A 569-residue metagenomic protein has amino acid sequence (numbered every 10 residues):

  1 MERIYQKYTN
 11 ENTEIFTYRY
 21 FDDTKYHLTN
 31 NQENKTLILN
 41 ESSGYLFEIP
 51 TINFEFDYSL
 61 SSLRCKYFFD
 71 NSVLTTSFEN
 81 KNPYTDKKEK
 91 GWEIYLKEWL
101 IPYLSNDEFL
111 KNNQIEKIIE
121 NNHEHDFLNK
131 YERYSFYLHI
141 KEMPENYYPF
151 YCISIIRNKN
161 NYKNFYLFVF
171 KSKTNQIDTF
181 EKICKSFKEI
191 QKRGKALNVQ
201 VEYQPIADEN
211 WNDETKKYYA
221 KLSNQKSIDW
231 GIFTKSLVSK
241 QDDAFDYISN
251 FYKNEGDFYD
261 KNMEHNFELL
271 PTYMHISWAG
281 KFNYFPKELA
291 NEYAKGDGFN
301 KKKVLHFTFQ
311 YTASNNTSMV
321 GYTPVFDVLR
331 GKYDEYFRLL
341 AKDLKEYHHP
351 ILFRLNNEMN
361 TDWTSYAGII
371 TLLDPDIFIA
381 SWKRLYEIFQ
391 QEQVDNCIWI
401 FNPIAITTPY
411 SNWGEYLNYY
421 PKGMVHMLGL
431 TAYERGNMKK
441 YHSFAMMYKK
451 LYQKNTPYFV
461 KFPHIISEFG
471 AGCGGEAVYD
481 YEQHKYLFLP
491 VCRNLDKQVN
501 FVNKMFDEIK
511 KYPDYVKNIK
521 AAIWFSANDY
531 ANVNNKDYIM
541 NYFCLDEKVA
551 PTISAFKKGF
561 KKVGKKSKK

Functional and structural regions predicted by a protein language model:
M1-S72, Y162, Y166-E202: N-terminal targeting sequences that direct proteins away from the cytosol to non-cytosolic compartments
I52-K159, F165: Conserved polar/disulfide-associated segments of primarily extracytoplasmic proteins
L197-K253, P463-K569: Substrate-binding cleft of secreted/luminal carbohydrate-active enzymes
I248-Y259, Y284-K295, F337-L340, A405-Y420 (+2 more regions): Alpha-helical scaffolding within the catalytic cores of extracellular/periplasmic polymer-degrading hydrolases
W278-I398, P490-R493: Substrate-binding cleft of extracellular glycoside hydrolase catalytic domains
N283-Q310, G423-M427, Y433-Y479: Glycoside hydrolase catalytic-domain groove-lining segments
W382-W413, K461-G475, I519-A527: Aromatic-lined carbohydrate-recognition surfaces of secreted/lumenal glycan-active proteins
I404-T431, E476-E482: Substrate-binding cleft/loops of secretory-pathway carbohydrate-active enzymes
